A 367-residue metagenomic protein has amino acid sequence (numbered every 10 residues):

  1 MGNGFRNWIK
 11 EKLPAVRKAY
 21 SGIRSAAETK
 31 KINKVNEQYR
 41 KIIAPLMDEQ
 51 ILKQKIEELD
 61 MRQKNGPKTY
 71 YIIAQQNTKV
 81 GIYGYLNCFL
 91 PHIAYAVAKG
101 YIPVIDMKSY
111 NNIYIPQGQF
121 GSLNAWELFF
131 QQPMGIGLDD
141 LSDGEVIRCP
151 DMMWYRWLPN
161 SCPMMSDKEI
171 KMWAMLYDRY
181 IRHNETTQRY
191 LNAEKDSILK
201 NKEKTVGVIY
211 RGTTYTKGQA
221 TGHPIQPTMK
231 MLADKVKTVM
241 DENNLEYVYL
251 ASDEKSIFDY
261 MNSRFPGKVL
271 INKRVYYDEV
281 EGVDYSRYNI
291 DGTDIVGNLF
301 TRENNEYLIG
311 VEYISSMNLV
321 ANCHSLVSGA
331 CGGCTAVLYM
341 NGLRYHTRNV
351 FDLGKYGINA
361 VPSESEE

Functional and structural regions predicted by a protein language model:
M1-E37: Boundary detector for helix-to-coil junctions that initiate low-complexity/charged tails
E28, I32-E246, F258: Secretory-pathway glycan-assembly enzymes, especially type II membrane glycosyltransferases that use nucleotide-sugar
G81, L90, V311-Y356: A donor-sugar binding/catalytic signature common to diverse glycosyltransferases and related nucleotide-sugar
G100, N244, P266, C323-H324: Residue-level detector of structured alpha->beta connecting loops
K108-N111, T213, D253-K255, C331-G332 (+1 more regions): An acidic- and aromatic-residue-enriched active-site/binding cleft used to recognize and process polar
I209-Y215, M240-N304: Catalytic donor nucleotide-activated moiety binding site of glycosyltransferases and closely related
I225-P227, R302-Y307: Short, flexible loop segments at the rims of nucleotide/cofactor-binding pockets, characterized by
L353-E367: Leloir-type glycosyltransferase catalytic cores
